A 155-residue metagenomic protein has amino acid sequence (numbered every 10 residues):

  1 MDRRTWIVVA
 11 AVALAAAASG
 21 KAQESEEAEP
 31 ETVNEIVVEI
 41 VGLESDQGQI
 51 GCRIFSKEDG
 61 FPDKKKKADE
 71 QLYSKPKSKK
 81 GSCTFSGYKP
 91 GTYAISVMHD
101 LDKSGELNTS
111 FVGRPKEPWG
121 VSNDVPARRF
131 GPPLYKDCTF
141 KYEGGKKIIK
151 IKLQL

Functional and structural regions predicted by a protein language model:
M1-I7: Bacterial N-terminal signal peptides that target proteins for export
V9-A16: Bacterial N-terminal signal peptides
G20-E58, L107-L155: Primarily secretory-pathway and cell-envelope proteins
G42, F85-Y88: Short, flexible loop/turn segments at beta-strand junctions in immunoglobulin-like and fibronectin type III
K65-S78: Short, acidic Ser/Thr/Gly-rich low-complexity loop/linker segments typical of extracellular and cell-surface proteins
K77-S86: A beta-strand/beta-hairpin structural motif
G91-V97: A short tyrosine-centered beta-strand micro-motif
D100-L107: Acidic, glycine-anchored loop motifs typical of Ca2+
